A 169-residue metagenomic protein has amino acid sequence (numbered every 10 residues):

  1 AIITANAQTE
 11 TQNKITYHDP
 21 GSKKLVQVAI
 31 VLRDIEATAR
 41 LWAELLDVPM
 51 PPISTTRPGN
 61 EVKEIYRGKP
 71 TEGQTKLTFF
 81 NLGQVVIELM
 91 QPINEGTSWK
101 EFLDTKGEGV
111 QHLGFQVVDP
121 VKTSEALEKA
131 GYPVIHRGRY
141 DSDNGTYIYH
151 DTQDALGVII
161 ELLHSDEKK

Functional and structural regions predicted by a protein language model:
A1-I2: Bacterial N-terminal signal peptides
Q8-H18, F79, V121-K169: Vicinal oxygen chelate
N13, S54-E72, E95-V110, I135-Y147: A cross-kingdom feature marking solvent-exposed beta-strand/loop segments within repeated, beta-rich binding/scaffold
S22: Catalytic phosphate/metal-binding cores of nucleic-acid and nucleotide-processing enzymes, i.e., regions that mediate
L25-R33, L77-V85, F102-D119: Vicinal oxygen chelate
D34-P49, T123-A130: Amphipathic alpha-helical segments
V62, P70-L82, V86-E88: Short, well-structured hydrophobic secondary-structure segments
